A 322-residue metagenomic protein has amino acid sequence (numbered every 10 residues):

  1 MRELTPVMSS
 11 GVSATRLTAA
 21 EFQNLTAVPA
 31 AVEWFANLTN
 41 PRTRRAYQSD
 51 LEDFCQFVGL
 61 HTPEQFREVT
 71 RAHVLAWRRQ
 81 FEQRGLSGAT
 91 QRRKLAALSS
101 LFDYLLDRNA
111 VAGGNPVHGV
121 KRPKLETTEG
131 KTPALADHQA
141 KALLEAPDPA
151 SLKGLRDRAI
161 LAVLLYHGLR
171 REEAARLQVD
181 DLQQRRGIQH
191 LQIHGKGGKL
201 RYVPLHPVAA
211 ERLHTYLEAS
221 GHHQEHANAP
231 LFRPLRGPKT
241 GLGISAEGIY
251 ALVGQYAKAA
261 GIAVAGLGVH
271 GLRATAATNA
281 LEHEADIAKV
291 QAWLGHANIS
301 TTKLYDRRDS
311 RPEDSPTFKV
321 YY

Functional and structural regions predicted by a protein language model:
M1-Y322: Conserved catalytic core of the tyrosine transesterase superfamily
